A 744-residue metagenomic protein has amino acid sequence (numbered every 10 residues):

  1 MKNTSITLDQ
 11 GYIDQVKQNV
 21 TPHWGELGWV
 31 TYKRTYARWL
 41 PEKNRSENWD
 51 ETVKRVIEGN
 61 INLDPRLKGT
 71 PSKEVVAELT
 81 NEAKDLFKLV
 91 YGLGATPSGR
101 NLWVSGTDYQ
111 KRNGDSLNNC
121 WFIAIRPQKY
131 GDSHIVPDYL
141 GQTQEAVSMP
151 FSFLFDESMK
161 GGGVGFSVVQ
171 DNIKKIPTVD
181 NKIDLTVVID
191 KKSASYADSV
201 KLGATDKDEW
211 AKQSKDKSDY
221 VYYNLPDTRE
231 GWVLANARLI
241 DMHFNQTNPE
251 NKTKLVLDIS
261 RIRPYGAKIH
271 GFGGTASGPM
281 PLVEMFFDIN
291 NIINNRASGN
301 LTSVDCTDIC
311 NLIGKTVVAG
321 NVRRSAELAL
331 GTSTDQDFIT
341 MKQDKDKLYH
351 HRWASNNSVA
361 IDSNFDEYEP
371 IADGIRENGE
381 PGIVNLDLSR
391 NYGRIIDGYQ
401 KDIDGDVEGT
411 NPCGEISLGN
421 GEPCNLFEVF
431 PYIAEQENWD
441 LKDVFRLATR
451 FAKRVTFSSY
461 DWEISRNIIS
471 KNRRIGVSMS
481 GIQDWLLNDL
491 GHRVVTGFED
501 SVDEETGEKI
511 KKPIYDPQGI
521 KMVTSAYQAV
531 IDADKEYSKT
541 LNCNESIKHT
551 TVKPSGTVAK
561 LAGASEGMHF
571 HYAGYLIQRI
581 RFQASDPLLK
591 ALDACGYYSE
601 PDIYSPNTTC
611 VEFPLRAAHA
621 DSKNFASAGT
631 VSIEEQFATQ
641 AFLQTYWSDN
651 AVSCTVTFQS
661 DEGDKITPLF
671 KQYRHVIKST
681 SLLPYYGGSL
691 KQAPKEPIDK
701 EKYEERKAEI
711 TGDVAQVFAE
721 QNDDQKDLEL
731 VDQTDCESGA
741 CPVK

Functional and structural regions predicted by a protein language model:
M1-K744: Extended catalytic cores of very large enzyme megasubunits
